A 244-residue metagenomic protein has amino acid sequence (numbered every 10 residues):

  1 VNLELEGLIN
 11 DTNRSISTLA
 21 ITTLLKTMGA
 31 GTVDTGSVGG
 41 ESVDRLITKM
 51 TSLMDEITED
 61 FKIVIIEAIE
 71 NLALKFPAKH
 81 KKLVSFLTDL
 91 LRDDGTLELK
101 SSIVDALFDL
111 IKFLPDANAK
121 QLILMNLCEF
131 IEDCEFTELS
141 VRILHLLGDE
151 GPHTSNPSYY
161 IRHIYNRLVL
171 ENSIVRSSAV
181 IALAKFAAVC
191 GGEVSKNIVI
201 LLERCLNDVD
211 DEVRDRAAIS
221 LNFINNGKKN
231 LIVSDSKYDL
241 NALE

Functional and structural regions predicted by a protein language model:
V1, L24-D34, G39, L72-F76 (+6 more regions): Residue-level signature of the C-terminal ends
V1, T32-V33, S42-L46, A78-H80 (+2 more regions): Coil-to-helix interface segments in alpha-helical RNA-associated scaffolds, predominantly tandem hairpin repeats
L3-N10, R14, T48-E59, E70 (+9 more regions): HEAT/HEAT-like alpha-solenoid repeats
E4-L8, R14, L19, V38-L53 (+3 more regions): Extracellular/periplasmic ectodomains of large secreted or surface enzymes and adhesion receptors
R14, G40-D44, E59, L97-S101 (+3 more regions): Alpha-helical hairpin repeat boundaries in alpha-solenoid proteins
G151, N156-R176, L183-E244: Acidic, serine/threonine-rich low-complexity intrinsically disordered linkers/hinges in large eukaryotic
